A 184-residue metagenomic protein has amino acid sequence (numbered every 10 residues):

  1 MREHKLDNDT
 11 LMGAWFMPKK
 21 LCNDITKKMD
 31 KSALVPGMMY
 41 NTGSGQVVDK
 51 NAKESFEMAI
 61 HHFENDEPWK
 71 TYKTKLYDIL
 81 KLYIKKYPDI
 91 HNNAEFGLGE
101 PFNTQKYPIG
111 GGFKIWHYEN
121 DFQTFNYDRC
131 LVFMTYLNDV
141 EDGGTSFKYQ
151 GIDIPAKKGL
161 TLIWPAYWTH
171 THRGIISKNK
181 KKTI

Functional and structural regions predicted by a protein language model:
M1-T161, Y167-I184: Fe(II)/2-oxoglutarate oxygenase catalytic core
